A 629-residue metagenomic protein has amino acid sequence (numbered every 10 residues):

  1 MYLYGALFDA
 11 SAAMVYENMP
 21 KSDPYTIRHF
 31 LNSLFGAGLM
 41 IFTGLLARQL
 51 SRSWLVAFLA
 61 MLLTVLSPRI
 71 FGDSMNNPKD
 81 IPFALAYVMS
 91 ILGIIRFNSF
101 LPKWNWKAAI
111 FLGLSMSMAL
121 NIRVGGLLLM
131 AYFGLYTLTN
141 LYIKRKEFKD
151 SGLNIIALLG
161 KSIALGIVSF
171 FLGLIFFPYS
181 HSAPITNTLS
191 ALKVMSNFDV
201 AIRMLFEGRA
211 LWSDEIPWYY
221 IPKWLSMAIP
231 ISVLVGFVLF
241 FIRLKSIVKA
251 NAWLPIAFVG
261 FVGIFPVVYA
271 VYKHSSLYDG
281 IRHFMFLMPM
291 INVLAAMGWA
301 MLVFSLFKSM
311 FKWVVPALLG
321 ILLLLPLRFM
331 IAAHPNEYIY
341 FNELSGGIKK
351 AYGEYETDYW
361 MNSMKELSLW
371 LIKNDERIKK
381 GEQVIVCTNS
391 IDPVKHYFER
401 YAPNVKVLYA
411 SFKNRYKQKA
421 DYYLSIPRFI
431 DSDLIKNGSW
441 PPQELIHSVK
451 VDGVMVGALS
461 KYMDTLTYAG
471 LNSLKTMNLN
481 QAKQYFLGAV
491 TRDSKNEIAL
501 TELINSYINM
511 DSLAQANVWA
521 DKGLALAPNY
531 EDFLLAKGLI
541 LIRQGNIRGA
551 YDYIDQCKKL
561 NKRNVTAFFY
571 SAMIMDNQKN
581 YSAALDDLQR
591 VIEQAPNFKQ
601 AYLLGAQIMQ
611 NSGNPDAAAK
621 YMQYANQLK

Functional and structural regions predicted by a protein language model:
Y2-A10, E17-K21, M118, G134-S276 (+2 more regions): Transmembrane-lumen/periplasm boundary regions of multi-pass, lipid-linked membrane glycan transferases
I27-G38, L55-L66, I70-M89, N105-W106 (+2 more regions): Multi-pass, polyprenyl lipid-linked donor-dependent membrane glycosyltransferases
F30-S51, M89-G93, K245-S246: Transmembrane-helix motifs of polytopic, lipid-linked glycan transferases
I41-L66, L85, P102-K107, A257 (+3 more regions): Transmembrane-helix signature of polytopic, membrane-embedded enzymes that assemble or transfer cell-envelope glycans
A60-L62, A108-R123, W224, F486: Membrane-interface alpha helices of multi-pass inner-membrane proteins
D73, D80-A84, A119-V124, L128 (+2 more regions): Hydrophobic/aromatic-rich transmembrane helices and adjacent perimembrane loops
S90-A108: Membrane-interface transmembrane helices that cradle and orient dolichyl/undecaprenyl
I348-K629: C-terminal luminal/periplasmic domains and tails of membrane-associated envelope-modifying transferases
